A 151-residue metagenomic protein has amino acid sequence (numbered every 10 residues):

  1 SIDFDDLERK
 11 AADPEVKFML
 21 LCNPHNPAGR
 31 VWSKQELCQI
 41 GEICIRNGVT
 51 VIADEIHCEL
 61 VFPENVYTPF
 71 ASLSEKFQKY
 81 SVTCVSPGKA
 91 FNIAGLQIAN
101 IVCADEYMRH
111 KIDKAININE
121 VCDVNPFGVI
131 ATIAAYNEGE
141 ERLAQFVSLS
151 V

Functional and structural regions predicted by a protein language model:
S1, K10-A12, E140-V151: Short, intrinsically disordered, charge-balanced linker/junction segments flanking boundaries in proteins
S1-N65: Active-site phosphate-binding strand-loop segment of PLP-dependent enzymes
N23, S72, S86: Active-site donor-binding loop signature of nucleotide-sugar glycosyltransferases
S33-L37, E64-T68, L96-A99, K114-A115: Short, glycine/charged-enriched secondary-structure capping and boundary segments
I43-I45, S74-F77: Short, conserved loop/helix-junction motifs that constitute active-site signature segments in enzyme catalytic cores
E75-S148: Conserved core segment of the aminotransferase class I/II
